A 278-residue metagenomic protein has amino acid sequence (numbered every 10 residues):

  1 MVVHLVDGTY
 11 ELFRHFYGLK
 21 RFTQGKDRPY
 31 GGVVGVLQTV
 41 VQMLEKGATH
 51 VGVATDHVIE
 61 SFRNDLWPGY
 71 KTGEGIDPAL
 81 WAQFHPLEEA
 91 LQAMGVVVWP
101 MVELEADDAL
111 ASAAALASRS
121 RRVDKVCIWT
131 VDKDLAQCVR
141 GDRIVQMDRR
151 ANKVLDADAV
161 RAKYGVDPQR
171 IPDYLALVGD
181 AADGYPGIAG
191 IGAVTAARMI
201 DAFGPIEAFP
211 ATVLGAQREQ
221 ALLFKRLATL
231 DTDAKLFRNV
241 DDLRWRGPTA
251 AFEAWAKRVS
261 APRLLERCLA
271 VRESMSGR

Functional and structural regions predicted by a protein language model:
M1-G95, A151, A251: Domain-level signal for Mg2+-assisted phosphodiester chemistry and nucleotide/NA-binding surfaces in nucleic-acid
F22, G73-R238: Extended two-metal-dependent nuclease catalytic cores across DNA- and RNA-processing enzymes
T49, V194, P262: Short acidic/polar active-site loop segments enriched in Thr and Asp
A216, R226-R278: Low-complexity, acidic/Ser/Thr- and charged residue-rich accessory regions of DNA metabolism proteins
